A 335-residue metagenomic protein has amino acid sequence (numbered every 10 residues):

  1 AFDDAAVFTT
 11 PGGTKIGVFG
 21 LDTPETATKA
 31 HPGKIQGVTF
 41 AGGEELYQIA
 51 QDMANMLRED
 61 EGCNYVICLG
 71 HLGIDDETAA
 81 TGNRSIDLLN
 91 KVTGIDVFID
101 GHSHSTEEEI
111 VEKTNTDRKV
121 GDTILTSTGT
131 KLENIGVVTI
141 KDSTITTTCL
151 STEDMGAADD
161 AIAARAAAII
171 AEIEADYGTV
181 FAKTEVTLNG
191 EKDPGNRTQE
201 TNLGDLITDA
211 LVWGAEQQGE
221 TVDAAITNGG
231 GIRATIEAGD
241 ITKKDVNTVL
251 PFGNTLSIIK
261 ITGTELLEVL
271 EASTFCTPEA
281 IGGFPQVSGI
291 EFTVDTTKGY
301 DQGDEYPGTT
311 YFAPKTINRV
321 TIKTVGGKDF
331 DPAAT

Functional and structural regions predicted by a protein language model:
A1-M155, T198, L203-L206, A210-W213 (+2 more regions): Acidic, metal/ion-coordinating pockets
F2-A5, V111-I124, N134, L206-T335: Feature captures C-terminal
G13, D122, D142-S143, G178 (+4 more regions): Intrinsic-disorder/low-complexity loop/linker signature
K15, N64, V180-A182, T255 (+1 more regions): Residues at beta-strand starts and edge strands
L21-P24, G73-I74, S103-S105, T130-L132 (+7 more regions): Short, glycine-/Ser/Thr-/acidic-enriched flexible segments
T28, V138-I241, G299: A short C-terminal boundary segment appended to hydrolase-like catalytic domains
